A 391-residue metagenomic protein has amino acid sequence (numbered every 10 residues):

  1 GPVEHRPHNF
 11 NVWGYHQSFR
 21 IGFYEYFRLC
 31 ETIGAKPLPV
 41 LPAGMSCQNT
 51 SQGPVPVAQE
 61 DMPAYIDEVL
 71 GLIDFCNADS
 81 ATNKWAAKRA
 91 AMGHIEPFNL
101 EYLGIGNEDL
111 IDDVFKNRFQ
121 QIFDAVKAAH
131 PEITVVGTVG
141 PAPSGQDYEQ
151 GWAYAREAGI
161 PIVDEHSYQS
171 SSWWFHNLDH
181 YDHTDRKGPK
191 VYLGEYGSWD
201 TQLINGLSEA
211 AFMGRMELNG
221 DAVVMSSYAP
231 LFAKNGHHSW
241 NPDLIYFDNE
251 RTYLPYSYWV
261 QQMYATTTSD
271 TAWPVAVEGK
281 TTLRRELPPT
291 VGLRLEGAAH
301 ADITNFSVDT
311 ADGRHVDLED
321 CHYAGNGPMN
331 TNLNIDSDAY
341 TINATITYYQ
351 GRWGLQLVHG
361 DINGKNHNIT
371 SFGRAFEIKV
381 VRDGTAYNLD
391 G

Functional and structural regions predicted by a protein language model:
G1-G151, E157-A158: N-terminal catalytic cores of secreted or lumenal carbohydrate-active enzymes
R28-L29, D124-K127, P131-T134, W152-T268: Catalytic-core region of carbohydrate-active enzymes that cleave or remodel glycosidic bonds
T32, P97, R156-E157, G220 (+2 more regions): Alpha-helix termination/capping residues and helix-transition junctions
L41-A43, Y228-A233, S239, P274-E278: Acidic carboxylate-rich catalytic motifs and surrounding loops in phosphoryl-/glycosyl-chemistry enzymes
G44, N107, S167, P230 (+1 more regions): Residues that line or immediately flank small-molecule/substrate-binding pockets and catalytic motifs
Q48-T50, D113-V114, G145-D147, S172-W174 (+3 more regions): Extracytoplasmic/secreted cell-surface and envelope-processing proteins
T134-G140, S227-A229, N368-V380: A generic structural motif
L283-G391: Extracellular glycan-recognition regions
